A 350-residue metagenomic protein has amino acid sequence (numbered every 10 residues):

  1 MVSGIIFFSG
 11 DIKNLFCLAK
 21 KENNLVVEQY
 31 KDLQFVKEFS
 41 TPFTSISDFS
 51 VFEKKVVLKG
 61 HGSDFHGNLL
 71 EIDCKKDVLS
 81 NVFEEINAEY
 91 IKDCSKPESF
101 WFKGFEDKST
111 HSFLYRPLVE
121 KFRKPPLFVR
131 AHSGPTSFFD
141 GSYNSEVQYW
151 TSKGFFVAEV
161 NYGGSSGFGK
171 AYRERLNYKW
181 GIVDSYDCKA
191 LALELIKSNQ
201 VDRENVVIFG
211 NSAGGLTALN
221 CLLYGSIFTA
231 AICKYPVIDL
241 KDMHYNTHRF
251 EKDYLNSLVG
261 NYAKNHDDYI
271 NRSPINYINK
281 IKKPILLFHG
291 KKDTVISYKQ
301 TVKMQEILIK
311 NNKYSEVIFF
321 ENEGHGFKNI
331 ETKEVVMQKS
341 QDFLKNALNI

Functional and structural regions predicted by a protein language model:
I6-F8, F49: Hydrophobic core register within WD40 beta-propeller blades
G10-D11, F16-N23, V57-S63: Beta-strand C-termini and the immediately following turn/loop, strongest in propeller blades
F16, V26-Y30, L70-I72, F113-Y115 (+1 more regions): Conserved hydrophobic/aromatic positions in well-ordered beta-strands
N24-V26, H66-L69, P125: A detector of repeated loop/turn-to-beta-strand junctions in beta-rich toroidal repeat architectures
L33-E120, S142-Q148, S152: Non-catalytic accessory segments flanking enzyme active sites
L70, F100, V129, A158 (+3 more regions): Hydrophobic/aromatic beta-strand patches that form the interior of the parallel beta-sheet core in alpha/beta enzyme
A88-E204, N211, M243-D253: Cap/lid segment of the alpha/beta-hydrolase catalytic domain
Y162-I350: Active-site-proximal cap/loop segments of hydrolase catalytic domains
